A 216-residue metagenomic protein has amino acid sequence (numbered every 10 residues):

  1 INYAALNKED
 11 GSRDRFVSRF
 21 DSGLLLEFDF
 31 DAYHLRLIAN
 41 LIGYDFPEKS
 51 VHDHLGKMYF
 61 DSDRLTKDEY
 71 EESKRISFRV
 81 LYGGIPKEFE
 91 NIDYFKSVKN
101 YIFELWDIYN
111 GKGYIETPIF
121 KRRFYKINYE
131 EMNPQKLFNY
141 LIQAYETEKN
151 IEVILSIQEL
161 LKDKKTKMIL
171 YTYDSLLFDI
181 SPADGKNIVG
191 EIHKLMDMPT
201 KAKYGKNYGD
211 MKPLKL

Functional and structural regions predicted by a protein language model:
I1-K67, P118-K162, K167-A183, I188-K194: Acidic, glycine-rich two-metal-ion catalytic cores of nucleic acid-processing enzymes
F20-H34, R75-D93: Conserved catalytic palm subdomain of right-hand nucleotidyl-transferase polymerases, strongest for RNA-directed enzymes
I42, K67-Y82: Amphipathic, charged-and-aliphatic alpha-helical interface segments that function as noncatalytic docking
P47, F60-S73, S97-E104, T200: Short, surface-exposed acidic
R79-V80, F95-K96, I119, I169-D179 (+1 more regions): A glycine-rich phosphate-binding loop feature that marks nucleotide/adenosyl-phosphate handling sites
G84-N91, K99-L141, A183-L216: C-terminal polymerase-core module
